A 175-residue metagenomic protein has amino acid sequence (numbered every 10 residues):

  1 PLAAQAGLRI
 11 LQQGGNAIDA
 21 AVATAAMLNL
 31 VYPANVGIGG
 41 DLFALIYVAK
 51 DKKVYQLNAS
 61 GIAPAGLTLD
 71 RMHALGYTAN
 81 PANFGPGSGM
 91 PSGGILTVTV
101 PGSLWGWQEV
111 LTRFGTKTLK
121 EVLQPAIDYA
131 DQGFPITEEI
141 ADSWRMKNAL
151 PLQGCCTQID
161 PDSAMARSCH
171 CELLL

Functional and structural regions predicted by a protein language model:
P1-Q5, A17-I18, V22-L175: Noncatalytic scaffold domains of N-terminal-nucleophile
L8-R9: Surface-exposed charged/polar residues within alpha-helices that form helix-capping/stabilizing sites and interaction
